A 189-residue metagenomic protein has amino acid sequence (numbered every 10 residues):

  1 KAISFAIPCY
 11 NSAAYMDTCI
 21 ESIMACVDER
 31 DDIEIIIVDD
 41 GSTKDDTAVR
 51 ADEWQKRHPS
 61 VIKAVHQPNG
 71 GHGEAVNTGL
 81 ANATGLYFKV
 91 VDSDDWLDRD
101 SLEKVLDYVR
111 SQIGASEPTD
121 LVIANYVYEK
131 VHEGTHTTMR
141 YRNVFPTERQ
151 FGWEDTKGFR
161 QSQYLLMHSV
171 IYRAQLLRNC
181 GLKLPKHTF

Functional and structural regions predicted by a protein language model:
A2-S4, E34: Cell-envelope/extracellular polymer assembly enzymes that use nucleotide-activated donors
E21-D32: Short, acidic, metal-binding catalytic loop of nucleotide-sugar glycosyltransferases
D39-V49: A conserved acidic beta->alpha catalytic loop
D46, D95-Y108: Acidic donor-binding/catalytic loop of UDP-sugar-dependent glycosyltransferases, especially processive GT2
Q67-A83: Glycine-rich, basic loop-to-helix element that forms the pyrophosphate-binding segment of sugar-nucleotide handling
F88: Short aromatic/hydrophobic "clamp" motif used to bind/position activated sugar donors
L102-T138: Conserved donor NDP-sugar-binding/catalytic core segment of glycosyltransferases
W153-F189: Conserved nucleotide-sugar donor-binding catalytic segment
